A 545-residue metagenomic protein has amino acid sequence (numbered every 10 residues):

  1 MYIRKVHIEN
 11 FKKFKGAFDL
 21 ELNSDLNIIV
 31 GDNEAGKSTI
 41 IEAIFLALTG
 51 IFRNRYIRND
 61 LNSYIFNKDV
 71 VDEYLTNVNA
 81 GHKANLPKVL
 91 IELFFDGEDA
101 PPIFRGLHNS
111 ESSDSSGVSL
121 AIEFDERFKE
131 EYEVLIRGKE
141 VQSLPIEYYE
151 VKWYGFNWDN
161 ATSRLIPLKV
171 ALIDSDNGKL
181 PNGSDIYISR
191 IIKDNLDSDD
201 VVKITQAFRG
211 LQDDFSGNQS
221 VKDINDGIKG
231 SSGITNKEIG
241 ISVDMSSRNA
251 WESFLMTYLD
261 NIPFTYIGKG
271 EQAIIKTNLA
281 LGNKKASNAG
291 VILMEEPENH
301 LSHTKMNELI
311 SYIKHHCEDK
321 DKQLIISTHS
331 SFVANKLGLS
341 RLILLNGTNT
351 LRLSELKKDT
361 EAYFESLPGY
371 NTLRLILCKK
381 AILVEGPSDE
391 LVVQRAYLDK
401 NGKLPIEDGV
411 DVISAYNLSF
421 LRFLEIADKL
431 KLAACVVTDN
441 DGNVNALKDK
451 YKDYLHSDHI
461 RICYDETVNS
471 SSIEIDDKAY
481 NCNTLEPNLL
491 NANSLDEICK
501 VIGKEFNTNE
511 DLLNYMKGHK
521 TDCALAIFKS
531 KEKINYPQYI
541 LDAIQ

Functional and structural regions predicted by a protein language model:
M1-T49, A250-R374, E390-L391, K400 (+2 more regions): Switch/communication elements of ASCE P-loop NTPase nucleotide-binding domains
A43-S112: Conserved P-loop NTP-binding catalytic core
H82-L86, S110-S113, L144, L281-S287 (+5 more regions): Conserved catalytic network of the ASCE P-loop NTPase/AAA+ motor domain
P87-I91, S113-V118, I146-Y149, L168-V170 (+5 more regions): Short glycine-/polar-rich loops that comprise or flank the Walker A/P-loop and associated switch/sensor motifs
L90, G97-N218: Electropositive, glycine-dotted interaction segments that contact anionic polymers or phosphate-rich ligands
G97-D99, E123-F128, N157-W158, E298 (+5 more regions): Conserved nucleotide-binding/hydrolysis micro-motifs of P-loop NTPases
I192-I275, L279-V291: Extended helical coiled-coil dimerization/tether regions that scaffold and oligomerize large DNA-maintenance assemblies
A334, S340-Q545: Acidic, divalent-metal-binding catalytic cores of TOPRIM and closely related two-metal-ion phosphodiester/pyrophosphate
